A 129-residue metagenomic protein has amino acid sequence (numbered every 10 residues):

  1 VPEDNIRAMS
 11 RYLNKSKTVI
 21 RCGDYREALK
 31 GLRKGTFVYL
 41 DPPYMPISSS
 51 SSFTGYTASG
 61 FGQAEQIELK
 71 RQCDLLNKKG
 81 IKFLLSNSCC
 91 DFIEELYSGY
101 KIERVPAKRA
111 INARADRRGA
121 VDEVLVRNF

Functional and structural regions predicted by a protein language model:
V1-Y39, P43-F53, E68, D74 (+1 more regions): SAM-dependent nucleic-acid methyltransferase catalytic core
P43, S88, F129: Anionic group-transfer/hydrolysis microenvironments
S48, F92-E95, I111-R114: Short active-site-adjacent structural elements
F53-G60: Short glycine-enriched, charge-decorated loop/helix-capping segments at active-site entrances that position
E65-K108: Conserved Class I SAM-dependent methyltransferase catalytic core
Y100-F129: Class I S-adenosyl-L-methionine
